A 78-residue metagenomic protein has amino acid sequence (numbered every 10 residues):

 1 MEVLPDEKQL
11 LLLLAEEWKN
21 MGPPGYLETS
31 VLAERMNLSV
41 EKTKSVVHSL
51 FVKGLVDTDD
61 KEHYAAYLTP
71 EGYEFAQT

Functional and structural regions predicted by a protein language model:
M1-E17: Short alpha-helical segments that sit at the start of domains
N20-E34: Short acidic, hydrophobic short linear motifs in intrinsically disordered regions
N37-V52: Short amphipathic alpha-helical interaction segments
F51-K61: A short, conserved structural fragment
H63-T69: Minor-groove-contacting beta-hairpin "wing" of winged helix-turn-helix DNA-binding domains
P70-T78: Short, amphipathic alpha-helical interaction segments positioned at domain boundaries
